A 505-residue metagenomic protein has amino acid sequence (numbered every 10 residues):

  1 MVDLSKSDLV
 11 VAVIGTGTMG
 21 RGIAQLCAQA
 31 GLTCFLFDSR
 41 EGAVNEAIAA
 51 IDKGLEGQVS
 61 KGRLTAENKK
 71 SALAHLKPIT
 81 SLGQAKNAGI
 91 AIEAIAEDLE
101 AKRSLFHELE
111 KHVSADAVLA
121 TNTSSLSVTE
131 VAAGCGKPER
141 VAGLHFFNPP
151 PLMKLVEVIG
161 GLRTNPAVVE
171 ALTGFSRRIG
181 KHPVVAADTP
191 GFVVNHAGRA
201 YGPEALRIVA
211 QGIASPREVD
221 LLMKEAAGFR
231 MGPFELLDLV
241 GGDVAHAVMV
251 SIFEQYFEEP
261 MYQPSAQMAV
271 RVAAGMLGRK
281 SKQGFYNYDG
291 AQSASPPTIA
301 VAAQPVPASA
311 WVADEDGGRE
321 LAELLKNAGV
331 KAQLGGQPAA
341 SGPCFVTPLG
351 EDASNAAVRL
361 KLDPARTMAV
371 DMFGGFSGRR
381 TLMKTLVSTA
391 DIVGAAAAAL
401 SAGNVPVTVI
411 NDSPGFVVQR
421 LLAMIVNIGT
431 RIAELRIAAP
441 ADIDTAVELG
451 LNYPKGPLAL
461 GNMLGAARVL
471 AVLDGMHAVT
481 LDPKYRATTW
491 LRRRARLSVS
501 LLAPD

Functional and structural regions predicted by a protein language model:
V2-S5, A30, K181-D188, A200 (+3 more regions): NAD(P)-dependent Rossmann-like dehydrogenase/reductase catalytic/cofactor-binding core
D8-G15: Beta1/beta-strand and adjacent pyrophosphate-binding region of the FAD-binding site in flavoprotein oxidoreductases
T16-G17, D314: Glycine-rich Rossmann-fold phosphate-binding loop(s) that bind the pyrophosphate of adenine dinucleotide cofactors
G20-R21: N-terminal Rossmann-fold NAD(P) dinucleotide-binding loop
A24, A28: Gly/Ala-rich phosphate-binding loop of Rossmann-like dinucleotide-binding domains, activating on the conserved
C34-D38: Short beta-strand "acidic-cap" motif of Rossmann-like dinucleotide-binding folds
S39, A43-E46, G57-L119, S125-L126 (+1 more regions): Rossmann-like NAD(P)-binding element
S104-L155, G160-G174, C344-A395: Rossmann-fold NAD(P)-binding glycine/threonine-rich loop
